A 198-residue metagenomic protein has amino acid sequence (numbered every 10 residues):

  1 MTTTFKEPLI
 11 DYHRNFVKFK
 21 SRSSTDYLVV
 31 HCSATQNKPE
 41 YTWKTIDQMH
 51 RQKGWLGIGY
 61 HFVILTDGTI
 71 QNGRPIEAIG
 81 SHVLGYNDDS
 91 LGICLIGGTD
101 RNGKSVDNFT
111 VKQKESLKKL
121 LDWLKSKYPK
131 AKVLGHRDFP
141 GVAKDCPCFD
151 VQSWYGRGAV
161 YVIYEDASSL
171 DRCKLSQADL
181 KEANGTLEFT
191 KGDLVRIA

Functional and structural regions predicted by a protein language model:
M1-V29, S33, T66-I70, P75 (+2 more regions): Basic/polar, cationic surfaces and motifs that engage anionic cell-wall and phosphate/carboxylate ligands
K38-T42: Short, conserved charged micro-motifs
T45-K53, L120-K127: Structured segments of extracytoplasmic/periplasmic soluble domains in secreted or envelope-associated proteins
A78-I79: A short acidic/small-residue loop/turn micro-motif
V162-A198: Beta-loop motif signature
